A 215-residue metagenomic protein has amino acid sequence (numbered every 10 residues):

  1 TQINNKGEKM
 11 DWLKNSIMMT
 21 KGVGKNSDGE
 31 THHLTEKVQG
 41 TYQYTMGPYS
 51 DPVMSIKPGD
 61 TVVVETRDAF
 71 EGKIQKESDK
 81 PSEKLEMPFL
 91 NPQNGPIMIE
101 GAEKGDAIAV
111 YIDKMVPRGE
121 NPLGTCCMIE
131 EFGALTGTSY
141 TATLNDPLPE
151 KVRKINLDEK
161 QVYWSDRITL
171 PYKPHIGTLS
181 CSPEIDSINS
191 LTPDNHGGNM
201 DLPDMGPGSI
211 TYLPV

Functional and structural regions predicted by a protein language model:
W12-N15, M19-L85: N-terminal, Lys/Arg-enriched amphipathic/low-complexity engagement segments that precede the first folded domain
K37-G47, M87-Q93, I188-H196: Short, structured beta-strand/loop micro-motifs enriched in basic residues and often containing a Trp
P52, G95-M98, D201: Short, conserved secondary-structure segments in the cores of folded domains
I56, I99-A102, M205: Short, well-ordered loop/turn sites that connect or cap secondary structure elements
V64, A107-V110, L213: A generic structural signal for residues embedded in beta-strands
Q75-L90, N94, N121-S139: Short, compositionally biased
K114-P207, Y212: Intrinsically disordered, low-complexity linker/loop segments enriched in Gly/Pro and charged/polar residues
